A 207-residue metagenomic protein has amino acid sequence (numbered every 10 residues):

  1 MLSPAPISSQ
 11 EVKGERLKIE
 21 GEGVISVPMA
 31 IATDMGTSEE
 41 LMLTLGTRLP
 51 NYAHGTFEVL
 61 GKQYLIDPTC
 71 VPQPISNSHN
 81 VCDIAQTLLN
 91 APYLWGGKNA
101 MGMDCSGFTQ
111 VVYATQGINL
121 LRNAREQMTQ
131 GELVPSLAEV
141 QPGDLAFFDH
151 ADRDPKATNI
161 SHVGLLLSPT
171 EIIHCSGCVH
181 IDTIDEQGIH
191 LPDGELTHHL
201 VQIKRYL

Functional and structural regions predicted by a protein language model:
M1-A32, E39-A91: Boundary regions of SH3-family modules and the immediately adjacent low-complexity/disordered segments in eukaryotic
M1-G21, S161, L167-L207: Aromatic- and glycine-rich peptidoglycan recognition patches
M29-E39, M128-S136: Short alpha-helix capping/helix-loop boundary micro-motifs
S38-T44, Q141, L167: Residue-level recognition of short, solvent-exposed, well-ordered loop/turn junctions that link secondary-structure
A85, A100-Q116: Active-site nucleophilic cysteine motif
N90, Q110-L121, A151: Short helix-capping and hinge/turn segments at secondary-structure transitions, especially at repeat and domain
P92-A100: Short helix-to-loop capping/linker segments positioned immediately adjacent to catalytic or ligand/cofactor-binding
L120-D182, E186-Q187: ...with weaker cross-activation on analogous glycine-rich loops/strands in unrelated enzymes
